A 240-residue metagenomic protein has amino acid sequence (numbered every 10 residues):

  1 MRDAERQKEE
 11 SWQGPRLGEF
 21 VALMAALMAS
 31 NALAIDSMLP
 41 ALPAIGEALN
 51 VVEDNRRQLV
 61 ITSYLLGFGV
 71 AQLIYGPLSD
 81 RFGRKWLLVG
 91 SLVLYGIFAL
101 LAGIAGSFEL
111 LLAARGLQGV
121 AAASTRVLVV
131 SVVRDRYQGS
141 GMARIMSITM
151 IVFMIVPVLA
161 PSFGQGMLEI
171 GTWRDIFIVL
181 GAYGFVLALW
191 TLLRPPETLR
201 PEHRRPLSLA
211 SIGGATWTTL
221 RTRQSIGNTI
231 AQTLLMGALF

Functional and structural regions predicted by a protein language model:
R6-G14, E197-N228: Juxtamembrane intracellular "pre-TM" segments in multi-pass secondary transporters
E19-V51: Extracytoplasmic
D36, L65-L73, P157-V158: Residue-level signature of mid-helix packing/kink "hotspots" within the transmembrane helices of 12-pass Major
A41-V70: Extracellular/periplasmic helix-loop-helix junction of adjacent transmembrane segments in MFS-like secondary
G69-E109: Conserved MFS/SLC helix-loop-helix module at the cytosolic interface between two early adjacent transmembrane helices
S107-R115, I226-N228: Short hydrophobic/alpha-helical segments at membrane-entry points of transmembrane helices in Major Facilitator
L110, G139-S140, R144-P195, L199: Helix-loop-helix hairpin linking two adjacent transmembrane segments in secondary transporters
A114-F153: Cytoplasmic helix-loop-helix junction between adjacent transmembrane helices in 12-TM secondary transporters
